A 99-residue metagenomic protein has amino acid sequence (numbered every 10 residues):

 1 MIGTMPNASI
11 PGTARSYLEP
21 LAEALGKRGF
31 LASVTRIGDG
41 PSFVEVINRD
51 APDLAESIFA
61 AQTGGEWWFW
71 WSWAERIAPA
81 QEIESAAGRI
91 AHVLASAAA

Functional and structural regions predicted by a protein language model:
M1-E45, R76-I77: Negatively charged, low-complexity tracts enriched in Asp/Glu with abundant Ser/Thr
V46-A51: Glycine-rich loop at the start of a catalytic domain that most often binds anionic cofactors/ligands
D53-A80: Intrinsically disordered, low-complexity regulatory segments enriched in Ser/Thr/Pro and charged residues
E75-A99: Ampiphathic alpha-helical segments that act as solvent-exposed interaction surfaces
